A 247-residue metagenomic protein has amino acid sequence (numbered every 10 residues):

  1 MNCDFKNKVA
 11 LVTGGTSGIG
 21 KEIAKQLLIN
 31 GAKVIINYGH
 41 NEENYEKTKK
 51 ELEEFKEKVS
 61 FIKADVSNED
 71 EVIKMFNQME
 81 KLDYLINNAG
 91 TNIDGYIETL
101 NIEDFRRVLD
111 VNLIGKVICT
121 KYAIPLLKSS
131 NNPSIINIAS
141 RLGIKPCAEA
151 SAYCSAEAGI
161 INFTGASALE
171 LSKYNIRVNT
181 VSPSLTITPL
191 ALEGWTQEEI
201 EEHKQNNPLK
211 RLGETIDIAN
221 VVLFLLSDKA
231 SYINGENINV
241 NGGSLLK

Functional and structural regions predicted by a protein language model:
V9, T16-S17: Conserved glycine-rich cofactor-binding loop
Y96-I97, N101-L109, A191, H203: Substrate-binding pocket helix/loop in short-chain dehydrogenase/reductase
T120, A156, T164: Active-site helix of classical SDR
P125, L169-E170, S231: Alpha-helical segment proximal to the catalytic Tyr-Lys
S140: Residue(s) in the substrate-gating loop at a strand-loop-helix junction that position the organic substrate next
K145, L223, N234-K247: Short C-terminal tail/terminal secondary-structure segment of NAD(P)H-dependent dehydrogenase/reductase domains
S172-R177, I233-G235: Short, small/polar-rich loop/turn modules that mediate ligand/substrate recognition or access, typified
